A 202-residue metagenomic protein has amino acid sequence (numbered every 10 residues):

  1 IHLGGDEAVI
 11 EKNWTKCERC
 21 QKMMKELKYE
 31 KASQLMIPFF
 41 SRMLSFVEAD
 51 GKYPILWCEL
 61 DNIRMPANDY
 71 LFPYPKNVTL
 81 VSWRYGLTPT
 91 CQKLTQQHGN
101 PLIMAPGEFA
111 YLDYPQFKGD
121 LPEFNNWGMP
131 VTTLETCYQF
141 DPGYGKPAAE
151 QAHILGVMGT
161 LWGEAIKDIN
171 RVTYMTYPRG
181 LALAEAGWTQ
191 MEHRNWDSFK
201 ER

Functional and structural regions predicted by a protein language model:
I1-T79, W83-P101: Active-site neighborhood of glycoside hydrolase catalytic domains
N68-R202: Flexible, acidic glycine-rich loops studded with aromatic residues
